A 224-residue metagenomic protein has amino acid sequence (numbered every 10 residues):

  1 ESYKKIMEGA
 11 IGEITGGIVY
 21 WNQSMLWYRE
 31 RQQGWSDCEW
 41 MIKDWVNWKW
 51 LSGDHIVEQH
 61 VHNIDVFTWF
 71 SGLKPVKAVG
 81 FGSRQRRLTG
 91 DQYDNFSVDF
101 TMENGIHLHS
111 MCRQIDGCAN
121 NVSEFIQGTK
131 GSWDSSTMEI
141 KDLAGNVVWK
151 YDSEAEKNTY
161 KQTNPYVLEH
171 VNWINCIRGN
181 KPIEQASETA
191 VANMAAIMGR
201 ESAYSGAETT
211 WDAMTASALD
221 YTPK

Functional and structural regions predicted by a protein language model:
E1-G90, D116-C118, S123-F125, S132 (+2 more regions): Predominantly a Rossmann-like dinucleotide-binding segment in NAD(P)-dependent oxidoreductases
A10-I14, N104-I106, G179: Loop/turn elements at helix/coil->beta-strand transitions in domains of secreted/extracellular proteins
E58, H62-P75, V79, N95 (+1 more regions): C-terminal helical cap and adjacent loop that interface with cofactors, partners, or active-site loops
G80, F100-T101, M111-C112: Short beta-strand segments that buttress and anchor functional surface loops
S97-D99, H109, F125: Beta-strand secondary-structure signal
D99-N104, Q127-T129: Active-site beta-strand termini and strand-to-loop segments that position acidic
I106-L108, T209: Short beta-strand segments
L108-S110, Q114-D116: Phosphate/diphosphate-binding loops
